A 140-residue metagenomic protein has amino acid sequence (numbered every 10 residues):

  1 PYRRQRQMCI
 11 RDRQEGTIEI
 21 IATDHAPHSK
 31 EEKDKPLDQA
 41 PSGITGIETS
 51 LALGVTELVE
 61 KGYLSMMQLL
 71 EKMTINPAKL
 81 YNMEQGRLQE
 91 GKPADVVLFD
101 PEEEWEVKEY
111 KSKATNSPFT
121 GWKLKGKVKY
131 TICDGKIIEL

Functional and structural regions predicted by a protein language model:
P1-I10: Single conserved hydrophobic/aromatic residue that forms the stacking wall/gate of nucleotide- or nucleobase-binding
R4, Q89, C133: Short, ordered coil/turn segments that flank beta-strands lining enzyme active or ligand-binding pockets
R6, G16, A94: An anion/phosphate-binding loop that grips the pyrophosphate of nucleotide cofactors and donors
R11-I20: Short amphipathic alpha-helices and their capping/turn segments at secondary-structure boundaries
R13, L70-M73, S117, L140: Active-site "cap" helix and flanking loop/linker of ATP-utilizing ligase/carboxylase catalytic domains
I20-I21, A26-E102: His/Asp/Glu-enriched, well-ordered alpha-helical/loop segment that forms or immediately abuts the divalent-metal
P36-Q39, P93-L140: C-terminal cap of metal-dependent C-N hydrolases
